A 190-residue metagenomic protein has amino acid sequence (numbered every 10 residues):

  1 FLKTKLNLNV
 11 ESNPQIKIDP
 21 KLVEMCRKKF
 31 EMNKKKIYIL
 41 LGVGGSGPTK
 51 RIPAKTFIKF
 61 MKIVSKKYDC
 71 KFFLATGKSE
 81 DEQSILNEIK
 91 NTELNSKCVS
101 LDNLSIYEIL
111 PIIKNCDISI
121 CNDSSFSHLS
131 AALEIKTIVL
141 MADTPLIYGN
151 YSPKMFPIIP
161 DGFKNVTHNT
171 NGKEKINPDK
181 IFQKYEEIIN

Functional and structural regions predicted by a protein language model:
F1-K50, A54: Mid-sequence helix-capping/hinge segment at a functional interface
L6, G45-G47, S79, A142-P145: Short, glycine/serine-rich, charged loops/turns that create anion-binding and catalytic segments at active sites
P20, S105-I109, G162-T167: A short acidic, often aromatic-flanked loop/helix-cap motif at beta-alpha or helix-coil junctions that lines enzyme
R51-P53, S84-I85, N150: Short, well-ordered secondary-structure micro-motifs
T56-A142: Donor-binding and catalytic core of enzymes assembling or modifying cell-surface/extracellular glycoconjugates
H128-N190: Nucleotide-sugar donor-binding patch of glycosyltransferase catalytic domains
